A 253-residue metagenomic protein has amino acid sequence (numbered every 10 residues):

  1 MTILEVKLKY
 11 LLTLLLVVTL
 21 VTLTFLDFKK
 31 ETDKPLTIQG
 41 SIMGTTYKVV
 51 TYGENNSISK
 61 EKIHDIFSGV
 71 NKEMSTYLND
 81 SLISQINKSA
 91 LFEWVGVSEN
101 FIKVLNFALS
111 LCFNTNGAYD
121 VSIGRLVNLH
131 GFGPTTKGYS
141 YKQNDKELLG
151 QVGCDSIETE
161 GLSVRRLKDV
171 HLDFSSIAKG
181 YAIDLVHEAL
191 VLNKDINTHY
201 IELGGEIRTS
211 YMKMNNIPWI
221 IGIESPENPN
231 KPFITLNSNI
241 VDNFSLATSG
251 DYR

Functional and structural regions predicted by a protein language model:
T2-R253: Mature catalytic core of soluble alpha/beta enzymes
